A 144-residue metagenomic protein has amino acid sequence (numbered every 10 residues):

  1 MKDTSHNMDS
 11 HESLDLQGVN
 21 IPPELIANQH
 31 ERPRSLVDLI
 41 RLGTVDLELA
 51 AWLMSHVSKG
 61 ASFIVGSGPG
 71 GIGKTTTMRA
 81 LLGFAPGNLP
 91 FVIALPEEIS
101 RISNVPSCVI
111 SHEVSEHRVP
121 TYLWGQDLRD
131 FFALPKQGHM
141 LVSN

Functional and structural regions predicted by a protein language model:
M1-S62: P-loop NTP-binding catalytic core
A61, V65-G71, T76-N144: Switch/coupling sub-region of P-loop NTPases
